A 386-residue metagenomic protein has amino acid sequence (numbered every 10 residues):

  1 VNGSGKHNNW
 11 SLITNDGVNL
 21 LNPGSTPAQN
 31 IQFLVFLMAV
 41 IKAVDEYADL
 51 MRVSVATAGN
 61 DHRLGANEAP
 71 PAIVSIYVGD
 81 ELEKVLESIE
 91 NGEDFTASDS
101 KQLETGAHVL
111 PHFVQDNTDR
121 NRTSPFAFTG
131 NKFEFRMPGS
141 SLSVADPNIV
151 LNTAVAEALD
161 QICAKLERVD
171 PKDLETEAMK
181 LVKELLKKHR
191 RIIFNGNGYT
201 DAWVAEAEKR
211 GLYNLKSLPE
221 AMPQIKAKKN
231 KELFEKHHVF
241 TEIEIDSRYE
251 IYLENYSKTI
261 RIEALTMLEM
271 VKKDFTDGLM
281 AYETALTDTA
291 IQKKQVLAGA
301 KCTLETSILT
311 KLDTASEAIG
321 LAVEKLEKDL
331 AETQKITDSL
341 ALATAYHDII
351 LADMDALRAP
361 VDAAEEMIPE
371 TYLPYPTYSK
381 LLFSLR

Functional and structural regions predicted by a protein language model:
V1-I251: Active-site capping/gating regions of soluble enzymes
K187-R386: C-terminal amphipathic alpha-helical interaction region
